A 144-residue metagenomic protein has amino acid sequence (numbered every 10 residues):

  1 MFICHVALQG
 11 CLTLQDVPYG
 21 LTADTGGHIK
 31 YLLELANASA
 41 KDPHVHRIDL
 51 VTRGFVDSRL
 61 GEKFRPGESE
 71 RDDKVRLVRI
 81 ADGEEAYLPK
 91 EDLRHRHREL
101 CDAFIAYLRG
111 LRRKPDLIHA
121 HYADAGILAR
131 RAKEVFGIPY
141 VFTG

Functional and structural regions predicted by a protein language model:
F2-Q15, T22-T25, K30, E34 (+1 more regions): A conserved catalytic-core segment of Leloir-type glycosyltransferases
I3-C4, K133-G144: Active-site proximal beta-strand in glycosyltransferases
G20-L21, A123: N-terminal hydrophobic or amphipathic segments with adjacent small-residue motifs that include Sec signal peptides
V51, H121, V141-T143: A cross-family glycoside hydrolase active-site/sugar-binding cleft signature
L108-A125, P139: Short N-terminal targeting/anchoring amphipathic segment
L128-A132: A short acidic, amphipathic alpha-helical/loop segment
